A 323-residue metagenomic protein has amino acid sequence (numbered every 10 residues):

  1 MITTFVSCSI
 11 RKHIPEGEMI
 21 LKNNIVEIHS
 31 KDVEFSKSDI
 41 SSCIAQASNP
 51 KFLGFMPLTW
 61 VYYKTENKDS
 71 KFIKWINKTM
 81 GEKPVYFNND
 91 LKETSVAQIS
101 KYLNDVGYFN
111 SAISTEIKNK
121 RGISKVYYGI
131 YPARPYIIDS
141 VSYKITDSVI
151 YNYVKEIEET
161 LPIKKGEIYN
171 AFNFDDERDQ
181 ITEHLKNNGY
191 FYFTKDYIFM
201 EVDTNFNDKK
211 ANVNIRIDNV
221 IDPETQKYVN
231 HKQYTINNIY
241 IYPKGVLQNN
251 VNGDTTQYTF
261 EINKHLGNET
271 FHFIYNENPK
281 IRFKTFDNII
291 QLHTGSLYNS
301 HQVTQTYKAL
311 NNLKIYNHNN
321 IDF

Functional and structural regions predicted by a protein language model:
T4-S7: C-terminal motif of bacterial Sec signal peptides marking the signal peptidase cleavage site
S9-N312, H318-I321: Interaction-mediating elements
